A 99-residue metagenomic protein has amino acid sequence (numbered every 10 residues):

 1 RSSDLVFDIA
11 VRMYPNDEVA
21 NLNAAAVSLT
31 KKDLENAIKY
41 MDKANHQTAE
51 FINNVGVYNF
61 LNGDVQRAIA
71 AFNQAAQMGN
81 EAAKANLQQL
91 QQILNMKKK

Functional and structural regions predicted by a protein language model:
R1-S2: Short, small-residue-biased leader/transition segments that mark boundaries at the very start of proteins
M13, K43-Q47, M78: Structural marker of alpha-solenoid helical repeat scaffolds
A20, F51, A83-A85: TPR alpha-solenoid repeat register
N23, N54-V57, N86-Q89: Canonical tetratricopeptide repeat
A26-D33: Helix-turn-helix repeat elements of alpha-solenoid scaffolds
T30, L61-N62, Q89-K97: Register position in tetratricopeptide repeats
